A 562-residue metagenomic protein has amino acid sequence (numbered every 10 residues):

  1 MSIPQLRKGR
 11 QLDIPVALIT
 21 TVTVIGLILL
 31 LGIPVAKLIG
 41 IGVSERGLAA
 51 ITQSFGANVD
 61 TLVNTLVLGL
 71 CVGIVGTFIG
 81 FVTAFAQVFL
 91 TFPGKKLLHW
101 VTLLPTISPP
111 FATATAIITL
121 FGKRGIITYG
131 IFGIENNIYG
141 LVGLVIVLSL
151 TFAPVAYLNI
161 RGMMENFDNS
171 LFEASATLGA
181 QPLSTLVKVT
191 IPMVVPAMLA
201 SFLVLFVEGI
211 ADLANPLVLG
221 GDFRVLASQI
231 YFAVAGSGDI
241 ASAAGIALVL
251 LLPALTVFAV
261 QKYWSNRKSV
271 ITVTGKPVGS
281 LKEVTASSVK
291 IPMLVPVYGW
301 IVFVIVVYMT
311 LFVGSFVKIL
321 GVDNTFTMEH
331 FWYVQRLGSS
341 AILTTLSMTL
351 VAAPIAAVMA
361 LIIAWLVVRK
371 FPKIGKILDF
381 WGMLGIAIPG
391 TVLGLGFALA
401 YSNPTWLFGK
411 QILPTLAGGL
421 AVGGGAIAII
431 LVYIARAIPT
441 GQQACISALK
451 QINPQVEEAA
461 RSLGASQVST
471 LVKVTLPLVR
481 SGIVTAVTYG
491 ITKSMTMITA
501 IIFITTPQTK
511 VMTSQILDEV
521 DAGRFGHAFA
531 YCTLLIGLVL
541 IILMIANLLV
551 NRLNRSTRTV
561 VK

Functional and structural regions predicted by a protein language model:
S2-K8, I14-T20, P34, G94-K95 (+13 more regions): C-terminal transmembrane helix and the adjacent membrane-cytosol boundary/short C-terminal tail of inner/organellar
I3-G9, L48-A49, G56-V59, G94-L97 (+11 more regions): Membrane-interfacial helix termini and adjacent extracytoplasmic/periplasmic loops of multi-pass transporters
G9-V16, A49, Q53-G56, Y139 (+6 more regions): Interhelical loop and adjacent transmembrane-helix boundary motif in polytopic membrane transport permeases
A17, A86-I117, F172, L186 (+6 more regions): Cytoplasmic-entry segments and transmembrane alpha-helices of multi-pass inner-membrane transporters
G32-G40, F78-F85, A112-T115, T128 (+12 more regions): Membrane-embedded alpha-helices of multi-pass transport/permease systems
I51, C71-T102, T115, T185-T190 (+6 more regions): Transmembrane-helix boundary motif in ABC transporter permease subunits
I74, L104, S149-D168, P182-A211 (+7 more regions): Transmembrane alpha-helices
M293, G299-I377, W381: Phosphate-binding active sites in nucleotide-utilizing proteins
